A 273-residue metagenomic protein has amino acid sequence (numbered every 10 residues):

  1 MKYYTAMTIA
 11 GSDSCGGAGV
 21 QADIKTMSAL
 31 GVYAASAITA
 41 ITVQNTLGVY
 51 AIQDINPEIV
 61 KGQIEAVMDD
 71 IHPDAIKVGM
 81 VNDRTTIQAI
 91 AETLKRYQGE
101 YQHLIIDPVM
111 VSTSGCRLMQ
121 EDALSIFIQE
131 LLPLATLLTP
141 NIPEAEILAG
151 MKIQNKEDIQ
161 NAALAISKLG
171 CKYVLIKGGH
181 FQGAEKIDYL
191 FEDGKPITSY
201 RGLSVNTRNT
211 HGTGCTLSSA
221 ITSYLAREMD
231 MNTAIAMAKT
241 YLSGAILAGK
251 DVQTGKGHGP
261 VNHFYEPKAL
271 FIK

Functional and structural regions predicted by a protein language model:
K2-T8, S28-I106, M110-T113, F264-P267: Conserved N-terminal subdomain of the carbohydrate kinase-like
I9-C15, I197-H211: Short pre-catalytic strand/loop immediately N-terminal to key active-site residues, enriched for Gly-Thr
G16-V32: N-terminal basic/disordered segments at the start of proteins
G31-A35, P196-T198, Y224-A238: Phosphate-handling active-site elements
D54, T233-K273: Charged C-terminal helix
E121-I197: Conserved phosphate/ATP/ADP-binding segment of small-molecule kinases
E146-I147, T207-M231: Short, small-residue alpha-helix embedded
